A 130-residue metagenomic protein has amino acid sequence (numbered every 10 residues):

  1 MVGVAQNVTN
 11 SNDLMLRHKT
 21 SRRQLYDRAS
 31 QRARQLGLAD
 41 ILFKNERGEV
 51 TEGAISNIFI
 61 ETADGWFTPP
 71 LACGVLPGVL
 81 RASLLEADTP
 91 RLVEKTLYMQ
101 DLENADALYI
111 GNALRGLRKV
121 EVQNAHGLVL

Functional and structural regions predicted by a protein language model:
M1-L130: Helix-start/capping segments and mature chain N-termini
